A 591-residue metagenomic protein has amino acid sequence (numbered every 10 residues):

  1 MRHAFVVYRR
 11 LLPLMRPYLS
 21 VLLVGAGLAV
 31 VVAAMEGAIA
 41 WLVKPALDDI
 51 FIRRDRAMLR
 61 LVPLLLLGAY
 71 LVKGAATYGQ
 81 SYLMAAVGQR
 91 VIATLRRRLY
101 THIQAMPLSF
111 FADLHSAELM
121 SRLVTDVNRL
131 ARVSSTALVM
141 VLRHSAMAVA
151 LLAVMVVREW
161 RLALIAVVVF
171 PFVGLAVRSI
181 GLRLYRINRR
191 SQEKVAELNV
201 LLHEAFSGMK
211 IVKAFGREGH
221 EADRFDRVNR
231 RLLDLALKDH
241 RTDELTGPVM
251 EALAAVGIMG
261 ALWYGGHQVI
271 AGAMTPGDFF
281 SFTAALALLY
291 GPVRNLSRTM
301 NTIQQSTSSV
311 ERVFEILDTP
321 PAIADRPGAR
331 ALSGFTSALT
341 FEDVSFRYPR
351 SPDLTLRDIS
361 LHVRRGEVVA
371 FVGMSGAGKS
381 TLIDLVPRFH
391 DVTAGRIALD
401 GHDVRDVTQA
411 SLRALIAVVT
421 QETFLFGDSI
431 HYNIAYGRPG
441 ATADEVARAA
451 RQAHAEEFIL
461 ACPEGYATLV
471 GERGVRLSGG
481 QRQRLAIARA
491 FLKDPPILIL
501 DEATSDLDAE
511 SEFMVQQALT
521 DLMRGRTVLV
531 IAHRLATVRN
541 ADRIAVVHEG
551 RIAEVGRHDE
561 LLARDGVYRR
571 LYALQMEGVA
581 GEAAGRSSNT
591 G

Functional and structural regions predicted by a protein language model:
V6-V7, M15, Q80, M84-G88 (+3 more regions): Juxtamembrane loop-to-helix connectors within ABC transporter transmembrane domains
R16, L22-A76, V156-R161, M259 (+1 more regions): Transmembrane helix-loop-helix hairpins at lipid-water interfaces of multipass membrane proteins, especially the type-1
P17, V21-V31, T136-R190, W263-M274 (+1 more regions): Transmembrane helices of ABC transporter permease
L66-K73, T77, F170-V177, D243-G257 (+1 more regions): Hydrophobic alpha-helical segments in the permease module
I103, F225, V313, F341-D343: Conserved catalytic Walker-motif region of ABC-type ATPase nucleotide-binding domains
L108-S109, T125-S134, L138, L142 (+8 more regions): An intracellular "coupling" helix at the cytosolic face of ABC transporter transmembrane type-1 domains
R217, R241, L288-I316: Cytosolic ends of transmembrane helices, especially the final helix of ABC transmembrane type-1 domains
D325, L332-G591: ABC-type nucleotide-binding domain
